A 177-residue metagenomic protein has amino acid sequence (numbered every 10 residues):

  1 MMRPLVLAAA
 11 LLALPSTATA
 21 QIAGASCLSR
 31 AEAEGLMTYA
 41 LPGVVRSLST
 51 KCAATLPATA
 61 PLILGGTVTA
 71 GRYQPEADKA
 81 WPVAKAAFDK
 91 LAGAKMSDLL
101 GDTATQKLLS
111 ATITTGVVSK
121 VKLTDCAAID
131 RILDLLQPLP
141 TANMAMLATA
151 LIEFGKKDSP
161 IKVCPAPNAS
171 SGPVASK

Functional and structural regions predicted by a protein language model:
M1-V6: Bacterial N-terminal signal peptides that target proteins for export
P15-T17: N-terminal signal peptide c-region/cleavage motif recognized by signal peptidases
S26-L28, K51-A53, L123-I129, V163-P167: Sequence contexts marking disulfide-bonded cysteines in secreted/extracellular proteins
E32-A84: Early exported N-terminus immediately downstream of N-terminal targeting peptides
A33-M37, T59-L62, L133-L136, S170-S176: Extracellular/mature segments of secreted proteins
W81-I152: Surface-exposed, polar helix/loop patches in the mature regions of secreted/periplasmic/lumenal proteins that form
L136-K177: Glycine-rich, aromatic-bearing surface loops/beta-hairpins
